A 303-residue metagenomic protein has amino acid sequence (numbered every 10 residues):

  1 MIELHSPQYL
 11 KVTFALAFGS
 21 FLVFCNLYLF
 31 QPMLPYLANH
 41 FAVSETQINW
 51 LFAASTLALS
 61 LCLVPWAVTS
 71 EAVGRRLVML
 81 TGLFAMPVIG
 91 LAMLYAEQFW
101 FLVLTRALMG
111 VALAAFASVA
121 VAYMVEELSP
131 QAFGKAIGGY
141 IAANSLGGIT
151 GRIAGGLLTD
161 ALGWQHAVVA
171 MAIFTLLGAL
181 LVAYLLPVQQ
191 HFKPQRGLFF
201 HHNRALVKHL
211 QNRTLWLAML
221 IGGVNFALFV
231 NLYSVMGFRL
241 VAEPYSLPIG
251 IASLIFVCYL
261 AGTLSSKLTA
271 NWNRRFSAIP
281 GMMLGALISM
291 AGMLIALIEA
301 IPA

Functional and structural regions predicted by a protein language model:
I2-H5, P187-A218: Juxtamembrane intracellular "pre-TM" segments in multi-pass secondary transporters
A42, G74, Y95-F101, S129 (+1 more regions): Helix-breaking motifs and short loop linkers at transmembrane-helix boundaries and internal kinks in secondary membrane
L61-E97: Conserved MFS/SLC helix-loop-helix module at the cytosolic interface between two early adjacent transmembrane helices
L63-G74, L264-S277: Helix-to-loop junctions at the C-terminal end of transmembrane segments in multipass secondary transporters
V78-L91, P280-L294: Structural signature of the two symmetry-related core transmembrane helices
I89, W100-L108, A303: Paired small-residue
T105-N144: Cytoplasmic helix-loop-helix junction between adjacent transmembrane helices in 12-TM secondary transporters
G139-L186: Helix-loop-helix hairpin linking two adjacent transmembrane segments in secondary transporters
